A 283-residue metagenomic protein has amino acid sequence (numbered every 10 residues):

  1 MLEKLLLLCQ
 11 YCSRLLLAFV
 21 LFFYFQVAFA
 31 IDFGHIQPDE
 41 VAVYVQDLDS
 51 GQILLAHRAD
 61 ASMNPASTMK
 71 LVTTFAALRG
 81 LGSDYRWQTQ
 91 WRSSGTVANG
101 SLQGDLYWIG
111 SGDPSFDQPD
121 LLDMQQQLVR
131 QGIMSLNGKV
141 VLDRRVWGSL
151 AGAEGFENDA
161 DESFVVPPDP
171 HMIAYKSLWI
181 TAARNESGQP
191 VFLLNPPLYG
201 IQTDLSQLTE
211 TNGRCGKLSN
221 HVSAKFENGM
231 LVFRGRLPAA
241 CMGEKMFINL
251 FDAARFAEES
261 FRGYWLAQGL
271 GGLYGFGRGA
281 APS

Functional and structural regions predicted by a protein language model:
M1: Tryptophan-rich substrate-binding surfaces of secreted polymer-degrading and adhesive proteins
K4-L16: Bacterial N-terminal signal peptides that target proteins for export
S13-Q26: Bacterial N-terminal signal peptides
F25-T68, L81-Q88, L122-G132: Beta-lactamase-like hydrolase cores
A77: Active-site-flanking alpha-helical
G80-S283: Conserved serine DD-peptidase/penicillin-binding transpeptidase domain and beta-lactam-recognizing active-site
